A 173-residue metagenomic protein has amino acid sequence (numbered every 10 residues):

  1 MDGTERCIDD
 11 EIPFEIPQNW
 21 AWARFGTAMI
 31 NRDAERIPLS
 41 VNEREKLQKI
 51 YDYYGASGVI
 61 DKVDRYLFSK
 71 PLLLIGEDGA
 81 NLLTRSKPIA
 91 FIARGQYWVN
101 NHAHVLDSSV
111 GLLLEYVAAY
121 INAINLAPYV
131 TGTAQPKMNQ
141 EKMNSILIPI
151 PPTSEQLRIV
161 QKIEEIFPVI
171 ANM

Functional and structural regions predicted by a protein language model:
M1-T4: Extended, domain-scale alpha-helical bundle/helix-rich regions
R6-R36, R44-G55, T153-M173: Non-catalytic DNA-recognition/assembly elements of restriction-modification systems
E11-I16, H104-S108, N144-I150: Short, well-ordered beta-strand elements within core beta-sheets of diverse protein domains
N19, R32, D78-A80, S109-G111 (+1 more regions): Generic structural motif
D33-A34, V59, L126: Generic structural signal for secondary-structure transition and capping sites
G55-S57, V63-N122, T131-M143: A short beta-sheet element
L113, V117-L126, V130, A134 (+1 more regions): S-adenosyl-L-methionine
